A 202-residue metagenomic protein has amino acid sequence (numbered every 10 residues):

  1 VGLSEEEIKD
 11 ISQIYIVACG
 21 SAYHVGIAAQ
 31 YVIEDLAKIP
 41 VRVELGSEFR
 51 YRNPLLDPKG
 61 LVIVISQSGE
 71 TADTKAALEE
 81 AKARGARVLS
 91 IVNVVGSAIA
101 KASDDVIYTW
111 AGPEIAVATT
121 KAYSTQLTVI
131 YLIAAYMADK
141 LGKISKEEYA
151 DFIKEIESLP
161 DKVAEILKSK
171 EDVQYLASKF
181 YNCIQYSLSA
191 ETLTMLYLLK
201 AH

Functional and structural regions predicted by a protein language model:
V1-V62, E70, A83-L89, N182-H202: Anionic-ligand anchoring segments at beta-strand to alpha-helix junctions in alpha/beta enzyme folds, i.e., glycine
V1-Y15, D105-H202: Active-site phosphate/pyrophosphate-binding segments
I27-E34, R42, K75, I130-A134 (+1 more regions): Predominant activation on well-ordered alpha-helical scaffold segments within soluble catalytic domains
Y31, D35, A76-E79, A83 (+2 more regions): Solvent-exposed alpha-helical segments within well-ordered globular domains of core cellular machineries
L61-L141: Phosphate/diphosphate-binding loops
